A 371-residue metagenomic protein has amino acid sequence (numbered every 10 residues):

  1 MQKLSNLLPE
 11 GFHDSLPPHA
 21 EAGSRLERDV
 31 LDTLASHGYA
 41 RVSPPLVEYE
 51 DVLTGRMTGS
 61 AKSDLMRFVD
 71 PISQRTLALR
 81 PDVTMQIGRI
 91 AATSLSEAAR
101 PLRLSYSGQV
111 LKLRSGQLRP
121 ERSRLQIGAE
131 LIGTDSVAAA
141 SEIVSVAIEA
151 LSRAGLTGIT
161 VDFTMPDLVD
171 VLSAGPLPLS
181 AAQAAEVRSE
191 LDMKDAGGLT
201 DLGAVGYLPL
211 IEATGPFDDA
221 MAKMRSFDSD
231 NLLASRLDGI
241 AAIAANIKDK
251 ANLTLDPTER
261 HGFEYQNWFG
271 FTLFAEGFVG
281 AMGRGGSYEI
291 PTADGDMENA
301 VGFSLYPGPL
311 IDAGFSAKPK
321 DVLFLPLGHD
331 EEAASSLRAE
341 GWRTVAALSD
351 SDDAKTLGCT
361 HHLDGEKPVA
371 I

Functional and structural regions predicted by a protein language model:
M1-R80, M85, S141: TRNA-binding/sensing appendages of the translation machinery
Q2, A22-H37, E48-Y49, T84-L95 (+2 more regions): Positively charged, Gly/Ser-enriched RNA/tRNA-binding surfaces
L46-K62, T164-L172, E259-W268, D352: Beta-rich nucleic-acid/ligand-interaction surfaces
D64-I72, L177-G203: Acidic, His- and aromatic-enriched active-site or binding-groove loops in soluble protein domains that engage sugars
R67-A78, V187-D192, R284-G286, E366-I371: Short, basic, helix/turn surface patches
L131, D135, A139, D162 (+3 more regions): Cap/lid and interdomain-hinge subdomains that line or gate substrate/regulatory clefts in soluble alpha/beta enzymes
V146-R153, D167-L177: Hydrophobic mid-domain F-helix/FG-region of cytochrome P450s
T160-T164, L325-P326: Short internal beta-strands
